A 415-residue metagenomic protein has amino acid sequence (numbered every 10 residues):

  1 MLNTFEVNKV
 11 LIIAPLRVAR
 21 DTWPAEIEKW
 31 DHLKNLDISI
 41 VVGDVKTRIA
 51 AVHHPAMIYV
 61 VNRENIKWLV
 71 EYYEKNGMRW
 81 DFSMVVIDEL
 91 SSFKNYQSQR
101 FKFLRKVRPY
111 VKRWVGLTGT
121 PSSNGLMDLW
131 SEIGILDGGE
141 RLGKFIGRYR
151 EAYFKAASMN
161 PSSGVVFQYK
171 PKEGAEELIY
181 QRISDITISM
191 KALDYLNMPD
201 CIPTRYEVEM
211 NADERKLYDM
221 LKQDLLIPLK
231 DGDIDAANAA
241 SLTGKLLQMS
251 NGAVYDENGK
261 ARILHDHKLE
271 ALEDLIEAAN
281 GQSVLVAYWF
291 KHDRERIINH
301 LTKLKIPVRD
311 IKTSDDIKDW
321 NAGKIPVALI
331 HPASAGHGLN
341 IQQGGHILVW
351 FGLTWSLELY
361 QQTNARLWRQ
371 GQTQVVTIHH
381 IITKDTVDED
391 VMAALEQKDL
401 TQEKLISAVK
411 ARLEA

Functional and structural regions predicted by a protein language model:
M1-P15, N197-N340, I406-A415: Conserved Helicase C-terminal RecA-like lobe
E6-K29, S123-D128, W289-K291: Conserved Walker A/P-loop ATP-binding site and its immediately adjacent core in helicase/helicase-like ATPase domains
V7-K9, P24, N35-I38, M84 (+2 more regions): Conserved P-loop NTPase motor "coupling/switch" region that bridges the ATPase
R17, S39-R48, R63-W68, K94-Q97 (+4 more regions): Conserved helicase motor
V45-I58, R63-D81: Conserved helix/coil segment N-terminal to the catalytic DExD/H
I66-V70, N124-L126, R294-I298, I317-N321 (+1 more regions): SF2 helicase motor core recognition
D88-E89: Walker B catalytic acidic pair
W355-A415: A conserved SF2-helicase RecA2
